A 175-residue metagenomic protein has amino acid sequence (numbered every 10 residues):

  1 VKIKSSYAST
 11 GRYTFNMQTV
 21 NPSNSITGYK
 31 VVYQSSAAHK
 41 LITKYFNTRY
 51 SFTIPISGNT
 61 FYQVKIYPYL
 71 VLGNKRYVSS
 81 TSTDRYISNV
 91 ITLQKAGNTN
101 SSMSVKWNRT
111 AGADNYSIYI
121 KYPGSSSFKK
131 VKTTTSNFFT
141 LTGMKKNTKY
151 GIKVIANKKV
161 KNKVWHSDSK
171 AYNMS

Functional and structural regions predicted by a protein language model:
V1-S5, I87-A96: Proline-enriched interdomain boundary motifs that mark the N-terminal boundary and often initiate the first structured
K2-T10, Q18-N21, R76-V78: Low-complexity, disordered linker/stalk regions enriched in Pro/Thr/Ser/Gly
G11-N24, S101-G112: Conserved aromatic anchor
N21-T43, T110-K130, T135-S136, K153-I155: Extracellular low-complexity, O-glycosylation-prone stalks/linkers
Y50-I54, N137-F139: Short strand-edge motifs at loop-to-beta-strand transitions and within beta-strands of extracellular beta-rich domains
P55-R76, L141-N162: Beta-strand-rich modules
L72-V90, K159-S175: Extracellular fibronectin type III
